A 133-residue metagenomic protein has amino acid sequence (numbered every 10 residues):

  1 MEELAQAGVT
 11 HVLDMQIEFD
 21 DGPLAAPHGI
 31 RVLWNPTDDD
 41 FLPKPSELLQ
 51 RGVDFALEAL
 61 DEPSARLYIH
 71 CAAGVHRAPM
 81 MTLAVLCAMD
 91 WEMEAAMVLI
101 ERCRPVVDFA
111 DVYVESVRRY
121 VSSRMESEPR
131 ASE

Functional and structural regions predicted by a protein language model:
M1-R66, C87-V121, M125: Cysteine-based protein phosphatase catalytic domain of the PTP/DSP
S64-L83: A phosphate-binding catalytic loop at a beta-strand-loop-alpha-helix junction that coordinates phosphoryl groups
Y113, S132-E133: Structured catalytic cores of enzymes that bind and process phosphorylated ligands/cofactors
